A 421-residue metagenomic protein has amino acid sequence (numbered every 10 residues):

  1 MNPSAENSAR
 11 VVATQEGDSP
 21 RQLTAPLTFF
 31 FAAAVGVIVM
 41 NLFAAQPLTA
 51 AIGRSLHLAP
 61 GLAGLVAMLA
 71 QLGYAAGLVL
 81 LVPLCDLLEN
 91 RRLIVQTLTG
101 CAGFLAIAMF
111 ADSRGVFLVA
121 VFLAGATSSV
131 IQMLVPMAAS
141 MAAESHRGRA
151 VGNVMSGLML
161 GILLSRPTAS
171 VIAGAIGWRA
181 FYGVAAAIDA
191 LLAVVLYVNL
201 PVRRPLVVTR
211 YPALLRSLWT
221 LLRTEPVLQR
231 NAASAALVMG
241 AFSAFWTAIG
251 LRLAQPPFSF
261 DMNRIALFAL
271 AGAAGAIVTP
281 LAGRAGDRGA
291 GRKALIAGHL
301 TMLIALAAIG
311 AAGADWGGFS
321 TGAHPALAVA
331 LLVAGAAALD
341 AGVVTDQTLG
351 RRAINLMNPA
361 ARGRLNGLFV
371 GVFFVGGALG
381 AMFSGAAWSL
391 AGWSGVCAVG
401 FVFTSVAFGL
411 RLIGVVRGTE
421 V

Functional and structural regions predicted by a protein language model:
V12-Q22, L200-A232: Juxtamembrane intracellular "pre-TM" segments in multi-pass secondary transporters
A76-R114: Conserved MFS/SLC helix-loop-helix module at the cytosolic interface between two early adjacent transmembrane helices
G77-E89, I277-G291, W388: Helix-to-loop junctions at the C-terminal end of transmembrane segments in multipass secondary transporters
L93-A106, A186, K293-A308, F401: Structural signature of the two symmetry-related core transmembrane helices
V121-G157: Cytoplasmic helix-loop-helix junction between adjacent transmembrane helices in 12-TM secondary transporters
V130-A142, V344-N358: Intracellular juxtamembrane helix-capping segments at the cytosolic ends of symmetry-related transmembrane helices
H146, N153-L200: Helix-loop-helix hairpin linking two adjacent transmembrane segments in secondary transporters
K293-D346: C-terminal transmembrane helical hairpin of 12-TM major facilitator-type secondary transporters
